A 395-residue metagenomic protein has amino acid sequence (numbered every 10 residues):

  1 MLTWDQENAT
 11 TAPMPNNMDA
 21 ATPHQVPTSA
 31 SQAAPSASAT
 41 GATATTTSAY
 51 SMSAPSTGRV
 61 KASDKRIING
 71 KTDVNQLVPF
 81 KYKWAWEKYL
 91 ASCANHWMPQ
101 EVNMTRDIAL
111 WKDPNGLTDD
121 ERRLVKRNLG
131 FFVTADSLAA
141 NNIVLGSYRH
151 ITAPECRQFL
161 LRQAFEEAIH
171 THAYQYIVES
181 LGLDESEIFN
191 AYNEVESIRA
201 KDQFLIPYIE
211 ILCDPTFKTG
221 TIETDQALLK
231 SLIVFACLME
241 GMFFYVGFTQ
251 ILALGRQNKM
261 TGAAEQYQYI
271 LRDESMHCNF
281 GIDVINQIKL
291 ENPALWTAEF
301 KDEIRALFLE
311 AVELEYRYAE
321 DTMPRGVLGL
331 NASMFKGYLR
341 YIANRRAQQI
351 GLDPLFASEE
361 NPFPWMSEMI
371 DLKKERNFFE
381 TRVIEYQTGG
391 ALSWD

Functional and structural regions predicted by a protein language model:
M1, D5-A44: N-terminal intrinsically disordered, low-complexity tails
A37-T57, E121-R123: Membrane-interacting alpha-helical segments
Y50-W111: Amphipathic alpha-helical packing elements
P55-A62, N75-Q76, T105-T134, G146-R149: Asp/Glu-centered strand-loop micro-motifs enriched in Gly/Pro and often flanked by an aromatic residue
D119-D395: Non-heme di-metal
